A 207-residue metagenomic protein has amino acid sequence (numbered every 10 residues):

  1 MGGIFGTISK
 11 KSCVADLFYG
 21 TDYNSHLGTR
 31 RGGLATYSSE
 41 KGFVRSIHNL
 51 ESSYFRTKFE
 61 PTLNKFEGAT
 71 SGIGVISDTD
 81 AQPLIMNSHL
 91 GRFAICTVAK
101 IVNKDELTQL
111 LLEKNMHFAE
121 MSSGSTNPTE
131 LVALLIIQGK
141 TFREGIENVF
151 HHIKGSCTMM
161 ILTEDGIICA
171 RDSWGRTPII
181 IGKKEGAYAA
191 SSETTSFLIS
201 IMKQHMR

Functional and structural regions predicted by a protein language model:
M1-R207: Conserved short alpha-helical segments that host acidic/polar catalytic motifs at enzyme active sites
